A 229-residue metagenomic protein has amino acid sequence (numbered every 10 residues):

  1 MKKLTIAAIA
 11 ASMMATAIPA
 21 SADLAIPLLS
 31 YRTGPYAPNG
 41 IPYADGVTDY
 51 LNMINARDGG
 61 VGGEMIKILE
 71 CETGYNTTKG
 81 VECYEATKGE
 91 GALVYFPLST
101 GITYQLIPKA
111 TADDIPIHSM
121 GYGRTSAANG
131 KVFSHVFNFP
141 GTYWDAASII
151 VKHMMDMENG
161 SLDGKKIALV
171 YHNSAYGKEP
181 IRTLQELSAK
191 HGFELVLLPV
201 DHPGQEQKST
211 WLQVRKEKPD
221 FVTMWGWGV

Functional and structural regions predicted by a protein language model:
K2-I9: Sec-dependent signal peptide recognition, specifically the positively charged N-region followed immediately by
A17-P19: N-terminal signal peptide c-region/cleavage motif recognized by signal peptidases
D23-Y43, L98, K166-H172: Short beta-strand segments enriched in small/hydrophobic residues
A25, P38-D45, R57-N129, F139 (+2 more regions): Beta-alpha junction/loop-to-helix N-cap segments that form part of ligand/metal-binding clefts
T33, E70-N76, N173-Y176: Short, internal active-site loops enriched in acidic
D45-I68, N159-L162, A189-G192: Signal peptide-proximal N-terminal region of secreted/periplasmic/extracellular or secretory-lumen proteins
T125-S126, S134-V229: Extracellular/periplasmic Venus flytrap/periplasmic-binding protein
